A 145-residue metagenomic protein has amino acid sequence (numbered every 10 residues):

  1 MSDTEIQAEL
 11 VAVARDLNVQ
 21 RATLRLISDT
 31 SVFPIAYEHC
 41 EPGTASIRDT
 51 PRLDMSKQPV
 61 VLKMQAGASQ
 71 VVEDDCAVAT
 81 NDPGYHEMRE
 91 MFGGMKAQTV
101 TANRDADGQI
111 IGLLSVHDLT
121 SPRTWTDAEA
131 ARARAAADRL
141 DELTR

Functional and structural regions predicted by a protein language model:
M1-E38, S46-I47, K57-Q58: Helix-loop-beta substructure at the N-terminus of cytosolic sensory domains that couple signal/ligand detection
L10, Y85-H86: Generic structural marker for isolated residues within well-ordered, non-membrane alpha-helices of soluble domains
I27, T44-P83, E90, K96: Regulatory sensory and allosteric helical modules in signal-transduction proteins and certain transcription factors
Y37-H39, D75, S115: Short clusters of small/polar residues that mark proteolytic maturation junctions
K96-D105: A short, aliphatic-rich beta-strand micro-motif
D107-D118: Sensory beta-strand/linker motifs that couple input domains to effectors
D118-A136, L143-R145: Regulatory loop-to-helix N-cap segments in sensory/regulatory domains that couple ligand/signal detection
